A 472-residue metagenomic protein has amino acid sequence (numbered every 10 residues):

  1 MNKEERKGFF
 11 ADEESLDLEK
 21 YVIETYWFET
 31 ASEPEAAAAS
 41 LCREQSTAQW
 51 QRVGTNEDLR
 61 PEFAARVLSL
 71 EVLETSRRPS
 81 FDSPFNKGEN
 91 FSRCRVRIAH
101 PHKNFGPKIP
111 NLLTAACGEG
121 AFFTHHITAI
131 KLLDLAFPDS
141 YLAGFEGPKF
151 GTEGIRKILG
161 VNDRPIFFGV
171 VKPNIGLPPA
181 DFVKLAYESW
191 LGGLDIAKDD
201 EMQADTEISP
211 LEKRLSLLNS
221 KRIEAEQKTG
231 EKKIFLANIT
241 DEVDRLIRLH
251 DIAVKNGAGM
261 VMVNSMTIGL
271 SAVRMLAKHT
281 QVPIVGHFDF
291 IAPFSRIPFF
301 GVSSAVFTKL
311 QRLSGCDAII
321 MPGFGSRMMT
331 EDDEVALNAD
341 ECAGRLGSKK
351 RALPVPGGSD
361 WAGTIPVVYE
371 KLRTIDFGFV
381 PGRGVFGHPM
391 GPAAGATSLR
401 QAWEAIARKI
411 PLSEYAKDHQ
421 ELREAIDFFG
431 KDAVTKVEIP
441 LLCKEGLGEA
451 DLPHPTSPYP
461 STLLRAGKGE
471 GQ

Functional and structural regions predicted by a protein language model:
M1-W190: N-terminal capping/small domains of soluble enzymes
W27-S32, P165-V183, K233-R245, F290-V302 (+1 more regions): Active-site mouth loops of central-metabolism enzymes
V53-G54, I196-E201, D205, Q227-K233 (+1 more regions): Flexible, glycine/charged-enriched surface loops at secondary-structure junctions
L194-L215, G323-M329: Glycine-rich, proline-tolerant flexible connector loops at the mouths of alpha/beta enzymes
R214, L218, E226-K233, A237 (+1 more regions): N-terminal active-site wall of soluble small-molecule enzyme domains
R248-H250, N256-P381, A394: Catalytic alpha/beta core domains of metabolic enzymes, predominantly
G391-I439: Extended, intrinsically disordered, low-complexity segments
C443-L447, R465-E470: Glycine-biased, low-complexity coil/linker segments
